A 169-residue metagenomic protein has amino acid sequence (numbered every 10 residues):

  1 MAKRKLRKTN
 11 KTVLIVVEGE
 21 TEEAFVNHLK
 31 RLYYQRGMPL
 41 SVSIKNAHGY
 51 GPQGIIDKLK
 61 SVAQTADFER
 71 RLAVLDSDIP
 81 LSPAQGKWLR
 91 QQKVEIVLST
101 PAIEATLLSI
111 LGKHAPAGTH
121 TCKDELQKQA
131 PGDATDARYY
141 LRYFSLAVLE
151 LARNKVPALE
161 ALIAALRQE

Functional and structural regions predicted by a protein language model:
A2-T12, E23-N46, Q53-E169: C-terminal accessory helical subdomains adjacent to catalytic cores in phosphodiester- and nucleotide-handling enzymes
E18-G19: Helix N-cap/beta->alpha junction signal
